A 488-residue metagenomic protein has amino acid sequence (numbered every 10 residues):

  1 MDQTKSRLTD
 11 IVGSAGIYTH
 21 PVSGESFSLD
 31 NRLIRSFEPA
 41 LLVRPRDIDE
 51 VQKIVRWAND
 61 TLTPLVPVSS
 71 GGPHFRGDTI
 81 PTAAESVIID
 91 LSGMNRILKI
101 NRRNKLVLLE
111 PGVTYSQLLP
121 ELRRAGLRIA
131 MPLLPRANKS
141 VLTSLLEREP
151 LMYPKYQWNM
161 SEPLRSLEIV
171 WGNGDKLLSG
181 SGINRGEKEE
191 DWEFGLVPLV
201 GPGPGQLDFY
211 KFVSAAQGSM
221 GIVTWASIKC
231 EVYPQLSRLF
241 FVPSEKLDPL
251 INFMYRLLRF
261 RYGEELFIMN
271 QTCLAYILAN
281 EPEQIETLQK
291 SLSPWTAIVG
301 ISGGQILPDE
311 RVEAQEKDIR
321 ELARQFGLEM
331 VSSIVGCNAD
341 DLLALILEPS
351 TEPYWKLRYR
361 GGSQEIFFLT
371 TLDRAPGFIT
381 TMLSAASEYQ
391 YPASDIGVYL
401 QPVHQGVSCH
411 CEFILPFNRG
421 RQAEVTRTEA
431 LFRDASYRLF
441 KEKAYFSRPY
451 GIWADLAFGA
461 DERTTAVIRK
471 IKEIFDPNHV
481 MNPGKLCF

Functional and structural regions predicted by a protein language model:
Q3-A15, K53-T61, E121, N252-F260 (+5 more regions): Generic non-transmembrane alpha-helical segments
T9-S28: Conserved oxyanion/phosphate-binding beta-strand-loop segments in alpha/beta enzyme cores
I17-P21, R44, L65-S69, I89-L91 (+9 more regions): General beta-strand structural signal in soluble alpha/beta enzymes
S23-G24, L29-M94: Glycine-rich N-terminal segment of FAD-binding domains in flavoprotein oxidoreductases, spanning the beta-loop-helix
T79-T114, Y153-Y156, C230: Glycine-/small-residue-rich beta-strand-loop submotif within the FAD-binding core of flavoenzymes
L98, P111, S116, R123-F253: FAD-binding subdomain of flavoenzyme oxidoreductases
V242-L431, P449-Y450: C-terminal substrate-recognition/cap domain of FAD-linked oxidoreductases
R448-F488: Activity-critical C-terminal alpha-helical subdomain
